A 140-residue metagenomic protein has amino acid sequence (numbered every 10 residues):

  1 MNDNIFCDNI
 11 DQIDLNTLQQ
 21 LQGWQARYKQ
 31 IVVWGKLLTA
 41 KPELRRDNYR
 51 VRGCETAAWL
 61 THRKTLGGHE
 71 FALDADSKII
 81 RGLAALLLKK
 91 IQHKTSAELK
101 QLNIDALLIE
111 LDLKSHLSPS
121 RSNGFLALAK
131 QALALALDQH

Functional and structural regions predicted by a protein language model:
N4-E55, K64-G67, A72, L108-H140: N-terminal intrinsically disordered, cationic/polar leader segments that include organellar targeting peptides
V51-G53, I80-R81, K100: Generic structural signal for well-ordered secondary structure
W59-T61: Short beta-strand scaffold segments in enzyme catalytic cores
R63-I79, L88-Q92: Conserved interaction-surface patches within small, structured recognition/assembly domains
A84: Primarily the active-site beta-strand->alpha-helix module of PP2C/PPM metal-dependent phosphatases, and frequently
K94-I109: Glycine-rich phosphate/pyrophosphate-binding loops and their adjacent beta-strand/loop elements at enzyme active sites
